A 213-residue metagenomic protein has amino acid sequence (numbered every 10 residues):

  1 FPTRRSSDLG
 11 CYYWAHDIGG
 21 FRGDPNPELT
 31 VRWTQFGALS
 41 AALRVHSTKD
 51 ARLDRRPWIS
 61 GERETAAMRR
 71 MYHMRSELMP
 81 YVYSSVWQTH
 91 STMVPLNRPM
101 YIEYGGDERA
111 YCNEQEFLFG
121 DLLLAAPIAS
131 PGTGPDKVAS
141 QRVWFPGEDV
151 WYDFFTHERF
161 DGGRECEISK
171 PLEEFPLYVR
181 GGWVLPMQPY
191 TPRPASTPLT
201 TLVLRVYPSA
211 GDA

Functional and structural regions predicted by a protein language model:
R4-E174, V179-R180: Catalytic-domain carbohydrate-binding cleft regions of carbohydrate-active enzymes
L172-A213: Accessory, solvent-exposed terminal regions and/or long lumenal/extracellular loops of proteins
